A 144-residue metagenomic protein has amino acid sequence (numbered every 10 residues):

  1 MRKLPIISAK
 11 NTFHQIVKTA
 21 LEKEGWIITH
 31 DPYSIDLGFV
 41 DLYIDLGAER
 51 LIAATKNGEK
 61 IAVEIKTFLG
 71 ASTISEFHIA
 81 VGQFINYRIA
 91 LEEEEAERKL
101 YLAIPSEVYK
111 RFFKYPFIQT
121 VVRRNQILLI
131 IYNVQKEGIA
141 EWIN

Functional and structural regions predicted by a protein language model:
M1-F39, A54: Acidic-basic catalytic patches of nuclease active cores, encompassing PD-(D/E)XK and other metal-cofactor nuclease
I27-I61, E76, N144: Active-site metal-binding core of divalent-cation-utilizing nuclease and nuclease-like domains
G47, K66, Q135: Anionic group-transfer/hydrolysis microenvironments
I65-F77: Short beta-strand-loop-alpha-helix junction that forms the active-site gateway of nucleic-acid-processing nucleases
I74-R88: An N-terminal amphipathic alpha-helical segment
F77, I89-N125, Y132-V134: Nucleic-acid nuclease catalytic cores
L128-N144: Charged phosphate-binding loop/patch that engages nucleotide di/tri-phosphates or the phosphate backbone of nucleic
